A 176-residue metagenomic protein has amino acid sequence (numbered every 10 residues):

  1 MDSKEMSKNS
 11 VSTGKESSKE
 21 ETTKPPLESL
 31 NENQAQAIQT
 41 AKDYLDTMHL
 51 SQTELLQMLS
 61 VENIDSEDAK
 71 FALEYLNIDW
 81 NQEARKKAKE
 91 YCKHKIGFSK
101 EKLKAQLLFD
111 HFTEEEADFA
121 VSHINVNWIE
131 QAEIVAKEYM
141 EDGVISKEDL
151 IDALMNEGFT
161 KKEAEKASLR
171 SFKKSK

Functional and structural regions predicted by a protein language model:
M1-D2: Sec-dependent N-terminal signal peptides of Gram-positive bacterial secreted proteins and lipoproteins
G14, K19-K176: An alpha-helical, amphipathic repeat domain used for nucleic-acid recognition, typified by the mTERF helical solenoid
